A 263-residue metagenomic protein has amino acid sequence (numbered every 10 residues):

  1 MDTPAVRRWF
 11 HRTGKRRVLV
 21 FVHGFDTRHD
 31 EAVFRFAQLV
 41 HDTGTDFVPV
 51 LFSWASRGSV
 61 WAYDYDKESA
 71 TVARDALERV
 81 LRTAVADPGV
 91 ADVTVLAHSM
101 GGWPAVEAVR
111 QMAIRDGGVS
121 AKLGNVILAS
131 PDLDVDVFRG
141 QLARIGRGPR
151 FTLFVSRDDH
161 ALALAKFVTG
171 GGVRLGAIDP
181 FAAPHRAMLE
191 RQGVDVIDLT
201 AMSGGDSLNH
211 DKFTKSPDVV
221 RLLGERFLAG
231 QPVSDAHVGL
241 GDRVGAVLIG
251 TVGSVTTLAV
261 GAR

Functional and structural regions predicted by a protein language model:
P4, F10-T13, V33-P49, S53-D92 (+2 more regions): Lipolytic serine-hydrolase domain surface
R17: Alpha/beta-hydrolase fold active-site loops
V20-G24, H98-S99, S130: The conserved beta1-alpha1 loop
D26-R28: Serine-hydrolase catalytic-loop signature spanning alpha/beta hydrolases and amidase-signature enzymes
L77, L96-A105: Gly/Ala-rich beta-loop-alpha elbow adjacent to hydrolase catalytic centers
